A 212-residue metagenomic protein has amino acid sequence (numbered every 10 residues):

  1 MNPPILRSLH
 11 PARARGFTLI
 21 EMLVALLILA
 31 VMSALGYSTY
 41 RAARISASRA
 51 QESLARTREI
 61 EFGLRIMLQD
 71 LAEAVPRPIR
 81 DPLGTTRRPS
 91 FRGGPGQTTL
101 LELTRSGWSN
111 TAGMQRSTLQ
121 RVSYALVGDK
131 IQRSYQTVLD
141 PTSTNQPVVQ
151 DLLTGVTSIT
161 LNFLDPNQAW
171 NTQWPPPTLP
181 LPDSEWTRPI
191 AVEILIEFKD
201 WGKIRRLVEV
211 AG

Functional and structural regions predicted by a protein language model:
M1-N2, R13-Y40: N-terminal single-pass transmembrane signal-anchor helix
L35-T142: Extracytoplasmic beta-strand-rich oligomerization domains located immediately C-terminal to a leader/signal peptide
R77-R80, D151-F163: Structured surface patches comprising rigid loops and adjacent beta-strands/short helices at the edges of well-ordered
G113, P141-Q150, T172-Q173: A short, polar/proline- and glycine-enriched secondary-structure boundary/capping micro-motif
Q115-S117, S143-T144, T154, T187-P189: Short solvent-exposed loop/turn micro-motifs enriched in small/polar/acidic residues
S117-R121, P147-V149, G202-R205: Short, mixed charged/polar active-site loops that provide acid/base catalysis or chelate metal/phosphate cofactors
T157-G212: Short linear sequence signals and composition-biased patches located at protein termini or domain-edge surfaces
